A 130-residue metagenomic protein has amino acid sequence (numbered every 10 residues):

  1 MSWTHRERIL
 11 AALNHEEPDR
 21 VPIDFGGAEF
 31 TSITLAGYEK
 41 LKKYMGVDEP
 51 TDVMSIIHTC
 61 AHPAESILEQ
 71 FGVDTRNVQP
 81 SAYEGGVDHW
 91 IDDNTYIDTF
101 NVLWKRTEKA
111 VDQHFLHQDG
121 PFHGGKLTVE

Functional and structural regions predicted by a protein language model:
M1-E130: Catalytic cores of TIM-barrel enzymes
